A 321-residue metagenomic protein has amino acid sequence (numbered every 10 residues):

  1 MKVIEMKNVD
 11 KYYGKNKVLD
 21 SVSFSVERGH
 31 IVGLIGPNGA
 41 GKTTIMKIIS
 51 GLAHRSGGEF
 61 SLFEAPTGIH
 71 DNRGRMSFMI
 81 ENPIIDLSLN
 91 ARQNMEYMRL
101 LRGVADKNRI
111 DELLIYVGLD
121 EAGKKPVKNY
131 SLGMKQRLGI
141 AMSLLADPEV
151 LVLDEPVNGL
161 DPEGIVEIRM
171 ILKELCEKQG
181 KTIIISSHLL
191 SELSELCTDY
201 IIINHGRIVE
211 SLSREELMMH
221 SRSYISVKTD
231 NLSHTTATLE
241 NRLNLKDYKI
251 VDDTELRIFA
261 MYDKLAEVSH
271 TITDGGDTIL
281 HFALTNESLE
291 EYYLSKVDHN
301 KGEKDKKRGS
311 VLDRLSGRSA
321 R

Functional and structural regions predicted by a protein language model:
M1-D10, H299-R321: ABC-family P-loop ATPase nucleotide-binding domain
V3-I4, K11-I185, L190-N204, E210: ABC transporter nucleotide-binding domains
G51, L217-H220, K249-I250: Short, flexible turn/loop "capping" segments at secondary-structure junctions
S56, Q179, S221, G275-G276: Residues at helix C-cap/C′ positions in short coil/turn segments immediately following an alpha-helix
A91, R214, N286-L289: Structural motif detector for alpha-helix initiation sites
N108-I115, M170, E174-E177, M219 (+5 more regions): Replace "anionic and nucleotidyl ligands
R207-D230: Conserved beta-strand-loop-alpha-helix hinge in the C-terminal portion of ABC ATPase nucleotide-binding domains
S223-K296: Short, charged/small-residue-rich alpha-helical element at the C-terminal edge of ABC transporter nucleotide-binding
